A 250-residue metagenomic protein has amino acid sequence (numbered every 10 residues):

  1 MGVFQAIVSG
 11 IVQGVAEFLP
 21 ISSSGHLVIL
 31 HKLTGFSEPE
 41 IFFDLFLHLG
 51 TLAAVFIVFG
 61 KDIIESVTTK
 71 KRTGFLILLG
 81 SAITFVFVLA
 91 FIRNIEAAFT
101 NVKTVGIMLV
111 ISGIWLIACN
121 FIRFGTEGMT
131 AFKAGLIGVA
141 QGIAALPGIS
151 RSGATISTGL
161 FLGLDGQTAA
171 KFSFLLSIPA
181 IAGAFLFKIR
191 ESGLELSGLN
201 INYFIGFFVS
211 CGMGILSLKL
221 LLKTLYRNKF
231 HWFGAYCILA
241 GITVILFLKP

Functional and structural regions predicted by a protein language model:
M1-P250: Multi-pass membrane proteins that catalyze or facilitate reactions on polyprenyl-/lipid-phosphate substrates and their
